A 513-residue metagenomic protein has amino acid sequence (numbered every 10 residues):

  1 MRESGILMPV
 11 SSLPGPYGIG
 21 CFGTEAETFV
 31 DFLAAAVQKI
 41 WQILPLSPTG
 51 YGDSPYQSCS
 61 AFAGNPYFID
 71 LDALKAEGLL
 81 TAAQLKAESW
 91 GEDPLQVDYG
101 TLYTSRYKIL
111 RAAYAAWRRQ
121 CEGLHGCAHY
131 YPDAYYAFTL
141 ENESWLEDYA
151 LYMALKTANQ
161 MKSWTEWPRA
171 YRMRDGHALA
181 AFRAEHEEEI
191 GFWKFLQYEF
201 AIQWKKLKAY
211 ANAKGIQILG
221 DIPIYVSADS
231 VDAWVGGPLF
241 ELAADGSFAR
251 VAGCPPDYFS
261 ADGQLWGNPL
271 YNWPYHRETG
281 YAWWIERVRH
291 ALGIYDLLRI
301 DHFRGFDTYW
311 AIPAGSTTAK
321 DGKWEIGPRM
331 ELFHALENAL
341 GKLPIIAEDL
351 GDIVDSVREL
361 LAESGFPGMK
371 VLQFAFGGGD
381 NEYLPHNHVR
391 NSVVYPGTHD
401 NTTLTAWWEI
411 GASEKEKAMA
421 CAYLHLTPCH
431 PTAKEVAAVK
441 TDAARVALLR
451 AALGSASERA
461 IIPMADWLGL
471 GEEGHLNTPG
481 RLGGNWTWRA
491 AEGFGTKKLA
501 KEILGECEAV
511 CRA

Functional and structural regions predicted by a protein language model:
M1-V37: Mature N-terminal, pre-catalytic/accessory segment of carbohydrate-active enzymes
P9, G18, D53-Q197, V226-I461 (+3 more regions): Alpha-amylase-like alpha-glycosidases and glucanotransferases acting on alpha-linked glucans and related
T24-T49, G293-Y295, A452: Catalytic domains of carbohydrate-active enzymes, especially glycoside hydrolases
A34, W204-N212, E337, L361-A362: Surface-exposed amphipathic alpha-helices with a cationic face
L44, Q217-L219, P223, L297 (+1 more regions): Outer-envelope exported proteins of Gram-negative bacteria
W193-V226: Conserved, well-ordered alpha-helix/loop/beta-strand core segments that scaffold catalytic motifs
G469-A513: Structured C-terminal cap/extension of enzyme domains
